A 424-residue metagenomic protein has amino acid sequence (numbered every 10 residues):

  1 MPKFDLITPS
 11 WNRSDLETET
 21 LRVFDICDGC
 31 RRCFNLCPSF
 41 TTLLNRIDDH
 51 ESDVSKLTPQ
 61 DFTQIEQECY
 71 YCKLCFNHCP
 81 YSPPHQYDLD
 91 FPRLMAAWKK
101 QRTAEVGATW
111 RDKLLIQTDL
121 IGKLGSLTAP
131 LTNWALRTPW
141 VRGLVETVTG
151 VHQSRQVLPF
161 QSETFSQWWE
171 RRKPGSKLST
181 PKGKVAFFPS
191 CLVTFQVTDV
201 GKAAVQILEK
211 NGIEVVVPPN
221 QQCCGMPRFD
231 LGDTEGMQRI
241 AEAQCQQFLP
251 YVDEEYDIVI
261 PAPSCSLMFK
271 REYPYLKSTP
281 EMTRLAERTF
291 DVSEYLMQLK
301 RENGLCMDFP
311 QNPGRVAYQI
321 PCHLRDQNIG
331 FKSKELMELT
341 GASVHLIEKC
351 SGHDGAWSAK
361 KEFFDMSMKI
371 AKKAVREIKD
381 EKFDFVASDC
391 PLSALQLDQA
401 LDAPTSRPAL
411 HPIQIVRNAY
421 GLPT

Functional and structural regions predicted by a protein language model:
M1-D25, T424: Generic start-of-chain signal for non-secretory N-termini
M1-S10, N35-E68, S82-R111, T405-I415: Non-heme iron-sulfur electron-transfer modules
L6, D15-L16, D48, T58 (+5 more regions): Generic signal for short, ordered secondary-structure residues within or immediately flanking folded domains
L6, T42, Q64, C72-K73 (+5 more regions): Intrinsically disordered, low-complexity regions enriched in small/polar residues
D15-T18, D25, L57, Q67 (+2 more regions): Generic detector of short alpha-helix boundary/capping microenvironments and adjacent low-complexity segments
E19-F40, D61-H85, W98, G122-G125 (+3 more regions): Cysteine-centered iron-sulfur cluster-binding motifs in ferredoxin-type domains/subunits of redox enzymes
C33-S39, L43, C75-Y81, H85 (+5 more regions): Secreted/processed peptides and extracellular or luminal domains of membrane proteins
L89-T424: Iron-sulfur cluster-binding electron-transfer modules in prokaryotic oxidoreductases
